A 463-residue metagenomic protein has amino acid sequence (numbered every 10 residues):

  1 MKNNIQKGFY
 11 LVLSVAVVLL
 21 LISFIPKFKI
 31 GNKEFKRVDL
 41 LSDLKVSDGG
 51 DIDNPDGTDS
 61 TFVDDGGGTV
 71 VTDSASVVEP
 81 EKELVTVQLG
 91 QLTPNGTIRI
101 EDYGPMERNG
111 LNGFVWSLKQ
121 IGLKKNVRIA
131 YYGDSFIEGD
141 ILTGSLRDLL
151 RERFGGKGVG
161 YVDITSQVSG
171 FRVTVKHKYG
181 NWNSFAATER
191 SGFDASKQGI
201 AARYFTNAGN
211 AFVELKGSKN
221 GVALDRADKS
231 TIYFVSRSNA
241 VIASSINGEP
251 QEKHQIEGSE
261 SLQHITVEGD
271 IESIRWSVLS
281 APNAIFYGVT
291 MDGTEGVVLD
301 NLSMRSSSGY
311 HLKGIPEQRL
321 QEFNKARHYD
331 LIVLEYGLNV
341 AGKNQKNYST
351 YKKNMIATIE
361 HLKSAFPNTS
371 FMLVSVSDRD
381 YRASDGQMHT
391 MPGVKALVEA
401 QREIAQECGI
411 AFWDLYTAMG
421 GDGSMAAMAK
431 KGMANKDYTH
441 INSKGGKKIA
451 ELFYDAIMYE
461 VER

Functional and structural regions predicted by a protein language model:
M1-Q6: Short, Lys/Arg-rich N-terminal segment immediately upstream of the first membrane anchor
F9-K27: Hydrophobic membrane-insertion alpha-helices, especially the h-region of bacterial N-terminal signal peptides
K29-V87: Juxtamembrane proline-rich low-complexity "stalk" or linker regions positioned immediately after a signal peptide
G31, P316-E317, D378-R463: Catalytic His-Asp segment of secreted/periplasmic serine-dependent ester chemistry enzymes
G67, V71-V175, N442-S443: Long, contiguous interaction/targeting segments characteristic of exported/extracellular or secretory-pathway proteins
I98-I121, A201-S218, P250-Q255: Short N-terminal or domain-adjacent regulatory/targeting segments
K125-G133, E138, L142, G296-G386 (+3 more regions): Conserved, compact domain cores that house catalytic/ligand-binding motifs in diverse enzymes and effector modules
E138-S245, Q255-K353, H440: Conserved SGNH/GDSL esterase-like catalytic core that processes O-acyl groups on lipids and polysaccharides
